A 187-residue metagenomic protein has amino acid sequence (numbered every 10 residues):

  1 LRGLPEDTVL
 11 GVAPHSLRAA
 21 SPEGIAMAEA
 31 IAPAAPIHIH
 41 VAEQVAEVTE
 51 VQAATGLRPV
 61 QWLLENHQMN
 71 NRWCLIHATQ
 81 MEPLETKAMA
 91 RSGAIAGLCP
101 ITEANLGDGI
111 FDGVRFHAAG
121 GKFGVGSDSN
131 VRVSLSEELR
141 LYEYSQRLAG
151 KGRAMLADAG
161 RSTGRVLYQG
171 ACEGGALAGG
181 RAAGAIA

Functional and structural regions predicted by a protein language model:
L1-T79: Metal-coordinating catalytic core of metallo-dependent amide/deamination hydrolases
V12, H40, L75, M89 (+5 more regions): Divalent metal-coordination and catalytic microenvironments
L17, Q44, Q80-M81, I101-E103 (+1 more regions): Short, glycine-/Ser/Thr-/acidic-enriched flexible segments
E23-A30, Q61, E65, L84-R91 (+2 more regions): Replace "anionic and nucleotidyl ligands
G24-I25, V45-L57, E85-A90, G107-F116 (+2 more regions): Histidine/acidic-residue-rich catalytic or RNA/ligand-binding cores of hydrolases and nuclease-related proteins
V60-L64, E82-P83, G109-F111, A182: A generic local structural motif
E65-R72, V114-A187: His/Asp/Glu-enriched, well-ordered alpha-helical/loop segment that forms or immediately abuts the divalent-metal
E82-L84, A90-S127: A conserved active-site cap/scaffold subdomain adjacent to cofactor or substrate pockets
